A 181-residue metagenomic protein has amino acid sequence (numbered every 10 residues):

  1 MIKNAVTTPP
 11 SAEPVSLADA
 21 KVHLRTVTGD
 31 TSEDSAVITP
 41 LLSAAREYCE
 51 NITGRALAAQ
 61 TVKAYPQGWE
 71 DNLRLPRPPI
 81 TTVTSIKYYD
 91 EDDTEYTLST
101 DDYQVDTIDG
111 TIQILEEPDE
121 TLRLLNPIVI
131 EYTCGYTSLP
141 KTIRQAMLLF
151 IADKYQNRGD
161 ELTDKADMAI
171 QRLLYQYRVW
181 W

Functional and structural regions predicted by a protein language model:
M1-W181: Divalent metal-cofactor coordination and adjacent catalytic microenvironments
